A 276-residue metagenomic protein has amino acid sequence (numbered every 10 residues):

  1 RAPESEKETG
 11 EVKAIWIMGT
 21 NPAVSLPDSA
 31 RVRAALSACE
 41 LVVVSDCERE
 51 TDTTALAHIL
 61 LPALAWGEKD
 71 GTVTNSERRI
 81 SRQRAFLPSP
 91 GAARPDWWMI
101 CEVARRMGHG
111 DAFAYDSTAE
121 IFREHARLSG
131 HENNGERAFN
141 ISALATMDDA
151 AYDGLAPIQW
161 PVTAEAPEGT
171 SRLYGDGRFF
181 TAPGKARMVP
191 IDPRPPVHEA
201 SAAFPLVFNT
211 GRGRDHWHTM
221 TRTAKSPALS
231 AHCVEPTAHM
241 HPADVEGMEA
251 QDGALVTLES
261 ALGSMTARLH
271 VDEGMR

Functional and structural regions predicted by a protein language model:
R1-P90, R123-R276: A cross-kingdom feature strongest in bacterial/archaeal respiratory oxidoreductases
D96-F113: Non-catalytic, well-ordered alpha-helical segments in soluble enzyme domains
W97-C101, A119, L206: Non-catalytic, well-ordered alpha-helical scaffold segments
A114-I121: Short catalytic/ligand-gating loop segments at beta-alpha or beta-beta junctions within enzyme catalytic domains
